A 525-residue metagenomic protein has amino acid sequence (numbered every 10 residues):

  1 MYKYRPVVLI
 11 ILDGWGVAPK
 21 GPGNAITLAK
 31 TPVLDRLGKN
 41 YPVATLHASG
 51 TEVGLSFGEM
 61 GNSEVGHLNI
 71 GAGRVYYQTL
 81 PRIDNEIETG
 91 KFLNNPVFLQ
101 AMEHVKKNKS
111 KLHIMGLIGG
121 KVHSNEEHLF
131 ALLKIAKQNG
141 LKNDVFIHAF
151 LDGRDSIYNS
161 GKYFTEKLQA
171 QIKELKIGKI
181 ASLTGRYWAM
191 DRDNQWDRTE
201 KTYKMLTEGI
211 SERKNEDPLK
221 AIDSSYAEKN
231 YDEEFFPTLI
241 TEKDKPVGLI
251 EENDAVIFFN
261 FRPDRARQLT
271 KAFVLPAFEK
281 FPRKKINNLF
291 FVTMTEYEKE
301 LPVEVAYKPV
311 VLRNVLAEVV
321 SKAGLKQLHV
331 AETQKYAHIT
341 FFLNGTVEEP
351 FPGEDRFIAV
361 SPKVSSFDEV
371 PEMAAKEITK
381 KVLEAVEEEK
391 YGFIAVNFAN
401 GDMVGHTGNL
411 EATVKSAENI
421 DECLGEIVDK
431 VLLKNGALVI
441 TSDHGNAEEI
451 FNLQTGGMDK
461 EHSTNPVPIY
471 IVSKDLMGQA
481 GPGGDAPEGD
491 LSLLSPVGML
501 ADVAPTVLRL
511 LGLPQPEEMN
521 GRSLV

Functional and structural regions predicted by a protein language model:
M1-V525: Feature captures the catalytic ectodomains and active-site-proximal regions of enzymes that hydrolyze or transfer
